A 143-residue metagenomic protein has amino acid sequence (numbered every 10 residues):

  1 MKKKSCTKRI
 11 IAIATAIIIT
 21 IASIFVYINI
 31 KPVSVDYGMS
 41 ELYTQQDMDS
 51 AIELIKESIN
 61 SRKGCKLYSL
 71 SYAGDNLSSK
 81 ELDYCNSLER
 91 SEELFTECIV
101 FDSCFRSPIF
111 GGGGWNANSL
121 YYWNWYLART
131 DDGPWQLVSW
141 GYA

Functional and structural regions predicted by a protein language model:
K2-S119: Flexible low-complexity loop/turn motifs enriched in small/helix-breaking residues
L120-A143: Short beta-strand edge/turn micro-motifs at domain boundaries
